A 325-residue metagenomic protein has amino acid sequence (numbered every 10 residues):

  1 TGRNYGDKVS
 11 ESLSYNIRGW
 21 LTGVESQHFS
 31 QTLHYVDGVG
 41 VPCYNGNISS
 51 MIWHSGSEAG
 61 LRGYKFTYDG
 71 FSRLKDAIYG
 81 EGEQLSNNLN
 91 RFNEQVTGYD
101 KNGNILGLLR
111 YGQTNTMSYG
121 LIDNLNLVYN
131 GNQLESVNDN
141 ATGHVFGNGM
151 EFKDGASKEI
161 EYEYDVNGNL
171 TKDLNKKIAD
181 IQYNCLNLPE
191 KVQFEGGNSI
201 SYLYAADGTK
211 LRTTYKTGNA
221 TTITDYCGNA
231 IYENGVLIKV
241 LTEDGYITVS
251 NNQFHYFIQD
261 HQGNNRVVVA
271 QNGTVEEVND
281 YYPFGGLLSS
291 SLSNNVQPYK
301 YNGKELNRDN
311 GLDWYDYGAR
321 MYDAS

Functional and structural regions predicted by a protein language model:
T1-K8, I17, G23-F29, S49-S57 (+11 more regions): Beta-turn initiation residues at beta-strand->coil junctions
D7-V9, A59-R62, R91-N93, L121 (+6 more regions): Short, small/polar residue-rich loop motifs at catalytic or cofactor-binding pockets
S12-L13, L33, F66, V96-T97 (+11 more regions): A residue-level detector for well-ordered beta-strand positions
Y15, P42, Y68, Y99 (+11 more regions): Hydrophobic alpha-helical segments, especially N-terminal targeting/anchoring helices
T22-G23, G120-N124, V128, L211-R212 (+2 more regions): Carboxylate/His-rich catalytic cores and anion/metal-binding grooves
S30-D37, Y44, I238, E243 (+1 more regions): A motif-centric feature for acidic-aromatic and gly/ser/thr-rich catalytic loops and repeats
V36-S50, N88-N90, D139-E159, T242-V249 (+2 more regions): Surface-exposed acidic, glycine/proline-enriched linker/cap segments that occur as 15-30-residue helix-coil
